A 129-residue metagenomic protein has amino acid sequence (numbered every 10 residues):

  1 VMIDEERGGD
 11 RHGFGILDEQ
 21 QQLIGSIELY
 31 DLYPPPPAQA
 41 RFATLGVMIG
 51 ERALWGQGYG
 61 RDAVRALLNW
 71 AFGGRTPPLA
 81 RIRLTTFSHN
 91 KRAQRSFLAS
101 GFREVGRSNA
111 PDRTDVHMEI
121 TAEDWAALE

Functional and structural regions predicted by a protein language model:
V1-R52, G74, P111-E129: GNAT-family acyltransferases
L17, Y30, R83-T85, V105: Solvent-exposed beta-strand sheet faces enriched in polar/charged residues
F42, G73-T85: Conserved GNAT acetyl-CoA-binding A-motif
R52, R83-Q94, P111-D112: Conserved beta-strand-loop-alpha-helix junction that forms the acyl-donor binding cleft
L54, G58-L67: Conserved acetyl-CoA pyrophosphate-binding loop and the N-cap/start of the following alpha-helix in GNAT-like
G58, T76, G101: Short glycine-rich hinge loops at helix-strand junctions in the catalytic core of two-component histidine kinases
R61, S88-G106: Conserved active-site alpha-helix within GNAT-family acetyltransferase domains
